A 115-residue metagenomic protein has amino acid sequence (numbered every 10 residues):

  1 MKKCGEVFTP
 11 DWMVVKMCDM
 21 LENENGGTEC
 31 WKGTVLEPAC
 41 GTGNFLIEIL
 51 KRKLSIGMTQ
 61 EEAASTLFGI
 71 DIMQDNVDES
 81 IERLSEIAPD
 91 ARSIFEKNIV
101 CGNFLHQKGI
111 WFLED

Functional and structural regions predicted by a protein language model:
M1-D115: SAM-dependent methyltransferase catalytic region
